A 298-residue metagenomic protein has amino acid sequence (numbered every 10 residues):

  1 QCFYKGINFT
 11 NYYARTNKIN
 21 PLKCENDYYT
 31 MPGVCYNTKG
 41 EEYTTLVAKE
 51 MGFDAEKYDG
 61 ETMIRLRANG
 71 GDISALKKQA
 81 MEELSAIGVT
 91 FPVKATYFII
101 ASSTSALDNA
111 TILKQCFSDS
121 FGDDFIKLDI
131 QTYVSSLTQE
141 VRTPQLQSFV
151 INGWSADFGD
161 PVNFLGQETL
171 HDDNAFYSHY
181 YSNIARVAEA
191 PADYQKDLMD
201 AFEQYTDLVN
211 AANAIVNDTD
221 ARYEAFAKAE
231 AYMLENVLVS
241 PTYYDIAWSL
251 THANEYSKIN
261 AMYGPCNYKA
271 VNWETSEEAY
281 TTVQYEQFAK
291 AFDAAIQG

Functional and structural regions predicted by a protein language model:
Q1-A48, D59, I64-D72, N109 (+1 more regions): Periplasmic-binding protein-like
G6, I64-G71, S103-T111, K196-E203 (+1 more regions): Soluble non-cytosolic domains of exported or imported proteins
F9-Y12, I19-K23, V34-N37, A101-S105 (+3 more regions): Solvent-exposed loop/turn segments at secondary-structure junctions within structured extracellular/periplasmic domains
N11-A14, S135-D172, M233: Pocket-flanking alpha-helical
Y13-N17, S74-A101, D197-A253: Bilobed periplasmic-binding protein-like "clamshell/Venus-flytrap" ligand-binding domains
N17, S118-G122, R142, S155 (+6 more regions): Hydrophobic alpha-helix feature that most strongly marks membrane-spanning transmembrane helices and their immediate
C35-G71, S85-V89, Q139-Q145, G166-V209 (+1 more regions): Short, solvent-exposed loop/beta-turn-alpha elements that line the ligand-binding surface or hinge of extracytoplasmic
E56-A156, A247, G298: Ligand/substrate-recognition segments at binding pockets and active sites
